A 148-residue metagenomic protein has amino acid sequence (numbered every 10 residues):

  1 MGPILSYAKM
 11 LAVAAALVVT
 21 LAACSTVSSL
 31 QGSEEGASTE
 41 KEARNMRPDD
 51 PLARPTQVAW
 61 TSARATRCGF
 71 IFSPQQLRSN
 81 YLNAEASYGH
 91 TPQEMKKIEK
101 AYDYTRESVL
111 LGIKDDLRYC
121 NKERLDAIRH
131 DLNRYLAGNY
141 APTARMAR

Functional and structural regions predicted by a protein language model:
G2-V13: Bacterial N-terminal signal peptides that target proteins for export
S6, P51-R54, N121, D126: Short alpha-helical segments used as structural interaction elements across diverse proteins
T20-A23: C-terminal motif of bacterial Sec signal peptides marking the signal peptidase cleavage site
S25-S28: Bacterial signal peptide processing site
L30-S33, N45-R47: Long, leucine- and charge-enriched amphipathic alpha-helices that form heptad-repeat coiled-coil/leucine-zipper-like
S38-Y104: Short N-proximal segments of mature Sec-exported proteins
Q76-R148: Compact alpha-helical subdomains of small soluble proteins
